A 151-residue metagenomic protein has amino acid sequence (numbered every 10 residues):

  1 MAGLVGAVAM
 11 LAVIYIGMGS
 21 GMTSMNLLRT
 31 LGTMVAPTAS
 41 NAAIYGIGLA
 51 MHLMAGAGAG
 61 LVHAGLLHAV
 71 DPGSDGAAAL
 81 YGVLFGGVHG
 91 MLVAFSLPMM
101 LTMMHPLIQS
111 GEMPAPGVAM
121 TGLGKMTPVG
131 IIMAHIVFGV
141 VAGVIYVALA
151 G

Functional and structural regions predicted by a protein language model:
M1-G151: Juxtamembrane/disordered regions of integral membrane proteins
